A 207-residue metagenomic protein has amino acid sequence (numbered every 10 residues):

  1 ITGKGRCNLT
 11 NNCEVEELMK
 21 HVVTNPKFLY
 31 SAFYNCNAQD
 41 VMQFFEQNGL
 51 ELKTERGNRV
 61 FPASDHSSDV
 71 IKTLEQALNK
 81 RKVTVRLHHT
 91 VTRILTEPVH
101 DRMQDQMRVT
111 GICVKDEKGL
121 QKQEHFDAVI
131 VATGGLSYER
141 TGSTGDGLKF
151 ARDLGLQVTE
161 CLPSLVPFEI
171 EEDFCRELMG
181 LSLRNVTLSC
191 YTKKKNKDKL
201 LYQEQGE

Functional and structural regions predicted by a protein language model:
I1-T84: Conserved N-terminal/central alpha/beta ligand/cofactor-binding core
S68-D69, T73-E207: Predominantly flavin-linked oxidoreductase catalytic cores and closely associated redox partners
